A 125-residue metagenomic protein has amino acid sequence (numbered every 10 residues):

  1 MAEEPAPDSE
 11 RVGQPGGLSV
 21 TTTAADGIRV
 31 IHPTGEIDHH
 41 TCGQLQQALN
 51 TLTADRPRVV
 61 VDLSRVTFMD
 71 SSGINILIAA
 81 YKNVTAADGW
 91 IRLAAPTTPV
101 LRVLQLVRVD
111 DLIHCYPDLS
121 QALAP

Functional and structural regions predicted by a protein language model:
E4-A6, E10-Q47: STAS-typified acidic loop motif
E4-A6, Q14, H32, R56 (+2 more regions): Intrinsic-disorder/low-complexity coil detector
T21-T23, A94, Y116: General small-molecule cofactor/ligand-binding pocket signal
A25-D26, S64, P96, S120: Conserved catalytic submotifs in the C-terminal HATPase_c
G27, V109-L112, D118: Glycine-centered tight turns that cap/initiate beta-strands
H39-I113: Amphipathic alpha-helical interaction surfaces in cytosolic regulatory modules
P117-P125: A charged, well-structured terminal subsegment
